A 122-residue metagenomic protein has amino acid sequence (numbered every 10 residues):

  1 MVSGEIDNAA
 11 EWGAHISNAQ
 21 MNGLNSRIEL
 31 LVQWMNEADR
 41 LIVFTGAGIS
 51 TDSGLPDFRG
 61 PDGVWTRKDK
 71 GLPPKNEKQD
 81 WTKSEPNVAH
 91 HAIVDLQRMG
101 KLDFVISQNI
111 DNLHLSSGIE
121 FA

Functional and structural regions predicted by a protein language model:
M1-A122: Conserved catalytic core of sirtuin-type NAD+-dependent deacylases
